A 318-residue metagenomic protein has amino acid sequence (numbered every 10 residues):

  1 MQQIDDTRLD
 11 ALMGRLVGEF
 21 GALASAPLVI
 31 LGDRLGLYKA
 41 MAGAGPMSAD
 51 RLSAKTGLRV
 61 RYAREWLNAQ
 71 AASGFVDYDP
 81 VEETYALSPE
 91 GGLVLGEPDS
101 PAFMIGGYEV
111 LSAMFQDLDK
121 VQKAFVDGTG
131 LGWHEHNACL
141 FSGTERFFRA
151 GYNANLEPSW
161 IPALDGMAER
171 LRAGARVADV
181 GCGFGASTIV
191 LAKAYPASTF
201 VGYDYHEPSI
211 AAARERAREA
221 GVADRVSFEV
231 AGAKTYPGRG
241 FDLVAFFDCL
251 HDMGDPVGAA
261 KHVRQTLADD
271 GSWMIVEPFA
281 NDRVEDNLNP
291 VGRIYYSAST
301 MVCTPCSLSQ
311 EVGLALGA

Functional and structural regions predicted by a protein language model:
T7, G14-A40, R64-A175: Conserved Class I S-adenosyl-L-methionine-dependent methyltransferase catalytic core
M41-G45, A192: Short helix-to-turn junction characteristic of helix-turn-helix DNA-binding domains, especially the helix
A44, A72-S73, D270: Alpha-helix C-caps/helix-loop-beta hinges
P46-A54: Short acidic, hydrophobic short linear motifs in intrinsically disordered regions
A113-H251, P256-G258, M274: Conserved adenosyl
V257-D269: A short glycine-rich, Lys/Arg-flanked "PGG" loop and its adjoining helix->strand segment in the class I
V276-A318: C-terminal alpha-helical "lid/dimerization" subdomain adjacent to the S-adenosyl-L-methionine
